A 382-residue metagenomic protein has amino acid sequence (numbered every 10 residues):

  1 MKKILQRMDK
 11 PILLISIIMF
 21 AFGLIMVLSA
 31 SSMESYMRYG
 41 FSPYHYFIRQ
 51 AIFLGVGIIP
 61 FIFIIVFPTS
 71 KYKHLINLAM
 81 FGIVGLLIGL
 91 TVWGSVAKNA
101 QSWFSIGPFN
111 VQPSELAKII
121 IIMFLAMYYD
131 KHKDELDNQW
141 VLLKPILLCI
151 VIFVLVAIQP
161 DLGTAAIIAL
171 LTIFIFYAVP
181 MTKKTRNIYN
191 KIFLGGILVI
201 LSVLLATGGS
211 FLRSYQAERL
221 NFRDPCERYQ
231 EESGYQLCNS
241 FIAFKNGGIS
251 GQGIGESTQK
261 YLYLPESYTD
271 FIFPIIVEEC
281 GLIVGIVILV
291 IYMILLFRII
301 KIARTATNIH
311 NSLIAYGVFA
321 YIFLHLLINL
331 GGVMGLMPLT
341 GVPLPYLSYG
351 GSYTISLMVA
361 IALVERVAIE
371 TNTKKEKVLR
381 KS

Functional and structural regions predicted by a protein language model:
M1-K2, V27, N329-S382: A juxtamembrane structural motif centered on a specific transmembrane helix
M1-S16, F47: N-terminal membrane topogenic signal
I4-Q6, V141-L142, Y261-L264, A306-T307: Helix-boundary and loop/linker segments of multi-pass membrane transporters
I17, A21, Y39-S233, P274 (+4 more regions): Hydrophobic alpha-helical transmembrane segments of multi-pass inner membrane proteins, especially in bacterial systems
I17-S32: Alpha-helical transmembrane segments of multi-pass membrane proteins
S32-R38: Juxtamembrane/transmembrane-helix boundary motifs at the membrane-water interface
F222-F273, C280-V284: TM-adjacent membrane-interface loops and short helices in multi-pass inner/ER membrane proteins
